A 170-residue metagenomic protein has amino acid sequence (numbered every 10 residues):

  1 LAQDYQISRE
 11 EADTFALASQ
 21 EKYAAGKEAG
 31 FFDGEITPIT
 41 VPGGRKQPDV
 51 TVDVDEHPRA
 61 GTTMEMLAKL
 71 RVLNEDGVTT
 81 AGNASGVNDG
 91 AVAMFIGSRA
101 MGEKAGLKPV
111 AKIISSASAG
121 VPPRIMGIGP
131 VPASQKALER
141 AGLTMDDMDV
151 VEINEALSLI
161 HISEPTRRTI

Functional and structural regions predicted by a protein language model:
Q3, E10-L17, D76-A93, I114-R140 (+1 more regions): Active-site pocket-shaping loop/turn-to-helix segments
Y5-Q6, G102-G106, K136-V150: Phosphate/pyrophosphate-binding loops at sites that engage ATP/ADP/AMP, CoA/4′-phosphopantetheine, polyphosphate
R9, A18, E164-T166: Short, cationic motifs built from Arg/Lys/His that form the positively charged side of catalytic pockets
E11-K104: N-terminal extracellular/periplasmic Venus flytrap/periplasmic-binding protein-like
Q20-E21, A156, I170: Residue-level detector of secondary-structure transition/capping positions
I160-I170: Single conserved hydrophobic/aromatic residue that forms the stacking wall/gate of nucleotide- or nucleobase-binding
